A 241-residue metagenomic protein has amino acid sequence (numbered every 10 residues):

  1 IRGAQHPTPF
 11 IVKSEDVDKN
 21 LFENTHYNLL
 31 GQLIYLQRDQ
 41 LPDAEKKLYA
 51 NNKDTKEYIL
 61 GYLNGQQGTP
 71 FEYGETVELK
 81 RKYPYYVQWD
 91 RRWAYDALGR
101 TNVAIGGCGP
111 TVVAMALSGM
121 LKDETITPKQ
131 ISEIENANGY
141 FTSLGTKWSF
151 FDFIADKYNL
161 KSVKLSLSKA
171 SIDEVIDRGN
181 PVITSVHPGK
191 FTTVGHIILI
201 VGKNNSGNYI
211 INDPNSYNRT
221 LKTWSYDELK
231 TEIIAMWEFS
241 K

Functional and structural regions predicted by a protein language model:
I1-G139: Active-site-adjacent structural segments surrounding the nucleophilic cysteine of cysteine proteases and isopeptidases
R2-E23, N28-Y35, Y73-G74, S118 (+1 more regions): Conserved active-site-adjacent core of cysteine acyl-enzyme catalytic domains
